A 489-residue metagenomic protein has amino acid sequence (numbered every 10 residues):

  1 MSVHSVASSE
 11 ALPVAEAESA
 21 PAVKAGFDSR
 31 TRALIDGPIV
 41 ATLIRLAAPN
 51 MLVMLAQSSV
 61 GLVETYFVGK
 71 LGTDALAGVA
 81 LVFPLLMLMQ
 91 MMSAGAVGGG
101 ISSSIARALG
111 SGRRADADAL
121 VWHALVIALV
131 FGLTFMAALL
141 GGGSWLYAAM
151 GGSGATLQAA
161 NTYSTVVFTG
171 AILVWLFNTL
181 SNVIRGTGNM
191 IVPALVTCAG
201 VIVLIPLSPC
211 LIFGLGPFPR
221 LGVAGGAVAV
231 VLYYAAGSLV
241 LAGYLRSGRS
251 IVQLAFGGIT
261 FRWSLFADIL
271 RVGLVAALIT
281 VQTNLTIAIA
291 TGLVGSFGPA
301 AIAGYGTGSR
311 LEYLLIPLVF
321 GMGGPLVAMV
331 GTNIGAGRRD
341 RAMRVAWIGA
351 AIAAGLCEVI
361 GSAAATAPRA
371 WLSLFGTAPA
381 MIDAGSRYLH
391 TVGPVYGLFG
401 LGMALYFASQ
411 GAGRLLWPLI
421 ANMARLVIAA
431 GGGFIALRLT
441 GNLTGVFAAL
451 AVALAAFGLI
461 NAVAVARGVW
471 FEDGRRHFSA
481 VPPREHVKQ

Functional and structural regions predicted by a protein language model:
M1-A47, I105-I172, V203-C210, F218-L274 (+2 more regions): Short alpha-helical transmembrane segments in multi-pass integral membrane proteins
A41, A56-Q57, A94, F135 (+8 more regions): Alpha-helical transmembrane segments of multi-pass membrane transport proteins
R45-E64, V166, G200, Y233-G237 (+4 more regions): Transmembrane helical elements of multi-pass membrane transporters/channels
M51, L55-A77, Y147-G154, C210-L221 (+4 more regions): Helix-terminus/linker motif at the lipid-water interface of multi-pass membrane proteins
L62-Y66, L88, A137, W145 (+9 more regions): Alpha-helical transmembrane segments of multipass membrane proteins
T73-P84, N161-S164, A227, P299-L314 (+2 more regions): Small-residue hotspots at the loop-to-helix junctions and early N-terminal turns of transmembrane alpha-helices
L76-A137, V174-P193, T291, G304-P368 (+1 more regions): Small-residue-rich hydrophobic transmembrane alpha-helices
G98, S102, V167-R185, P193-V201 (+5 more regions): Short runs within selected transmembrane alpha-helices of multi-pass transporters and secretion channels
